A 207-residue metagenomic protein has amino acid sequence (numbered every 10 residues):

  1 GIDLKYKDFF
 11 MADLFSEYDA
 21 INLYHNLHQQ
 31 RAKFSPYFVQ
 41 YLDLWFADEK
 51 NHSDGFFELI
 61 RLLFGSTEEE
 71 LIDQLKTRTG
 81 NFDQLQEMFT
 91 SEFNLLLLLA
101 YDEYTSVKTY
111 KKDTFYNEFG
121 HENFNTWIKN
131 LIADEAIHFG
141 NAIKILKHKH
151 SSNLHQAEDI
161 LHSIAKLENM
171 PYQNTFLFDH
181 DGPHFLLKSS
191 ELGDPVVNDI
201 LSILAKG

Functional and structural regions predicted by a protein language model:
G1-G207: Non-heme di-metal
